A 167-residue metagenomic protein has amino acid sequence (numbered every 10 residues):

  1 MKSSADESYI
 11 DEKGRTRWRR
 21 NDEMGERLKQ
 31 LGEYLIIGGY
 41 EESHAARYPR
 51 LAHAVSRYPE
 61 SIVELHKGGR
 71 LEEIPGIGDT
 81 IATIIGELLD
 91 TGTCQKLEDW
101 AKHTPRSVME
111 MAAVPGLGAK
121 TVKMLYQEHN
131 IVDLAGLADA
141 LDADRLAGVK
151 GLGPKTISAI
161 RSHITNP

Functional and structural regions predicted by a protein language model:
M1-W100, A113, K155, N166-P167: Structure-specific DNA junction-binding interface
K67-E87, R106-H129, A138-S162: Helix-hairpin-helix
